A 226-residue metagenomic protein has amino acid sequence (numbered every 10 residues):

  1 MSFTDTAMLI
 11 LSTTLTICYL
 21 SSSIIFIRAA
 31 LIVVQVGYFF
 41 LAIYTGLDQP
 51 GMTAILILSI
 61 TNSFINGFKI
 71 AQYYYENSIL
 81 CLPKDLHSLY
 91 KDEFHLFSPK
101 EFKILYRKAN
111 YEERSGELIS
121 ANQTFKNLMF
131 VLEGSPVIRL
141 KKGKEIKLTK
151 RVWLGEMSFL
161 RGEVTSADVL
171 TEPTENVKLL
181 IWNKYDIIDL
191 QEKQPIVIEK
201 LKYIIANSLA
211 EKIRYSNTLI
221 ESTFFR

Functional and structural regions predicted by a protein language model:
M1-C81: N-terminal alpha-helical membrane-insertion module
L31, N62, W153, A206-L209 (+1 more regions): Long, contiguous hydrophobic alpha-helical segments, chiefly transmembrane helices and signal peptides
I43-M52, E112-E117, A121-Q123, G162-L179 (+1 more regions): Short, charged helix-to-loop "capping" segments that act as catalytic/coupling loops
L80-K84, F225-R226: Short alpha-helical linear motifs
D85-K141, I146-E156: Regulatory nucleotide-sensing modules
L96, K108-Y111, K193, E211 (+2 more regions): A structural signal for alpha-helix termini and helix-coil/disorder junctions
E101, E145-I205: Cyclic-nucleotide recognition modules
Y203-R226: Polybasic "coupling" helices that flank or enter modular domains
